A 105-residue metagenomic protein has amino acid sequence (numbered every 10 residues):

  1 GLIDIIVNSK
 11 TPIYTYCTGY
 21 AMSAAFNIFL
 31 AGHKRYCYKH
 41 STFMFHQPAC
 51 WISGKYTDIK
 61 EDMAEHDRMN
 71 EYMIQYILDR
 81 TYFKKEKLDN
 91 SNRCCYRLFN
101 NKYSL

Functional and structural regions predicted by a protein language model:
G1-D58: Cleft-lining beta-strand/loop regions that shape enzyme active-site pockets
P48-L105: Charged, glycine-interspersed solvent-exposed loop segments at helix/strand-loop junctions that cap or gate access
